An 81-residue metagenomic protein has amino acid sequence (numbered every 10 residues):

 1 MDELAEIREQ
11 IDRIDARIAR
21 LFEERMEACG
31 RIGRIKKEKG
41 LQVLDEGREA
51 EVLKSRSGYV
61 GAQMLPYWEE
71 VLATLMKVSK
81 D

Functional and structural regions predicted by a protein language model:
M1-D81: Domain-level signature for soluble enzymes in the chorismate/prephenate branch of the shikimate pathway
